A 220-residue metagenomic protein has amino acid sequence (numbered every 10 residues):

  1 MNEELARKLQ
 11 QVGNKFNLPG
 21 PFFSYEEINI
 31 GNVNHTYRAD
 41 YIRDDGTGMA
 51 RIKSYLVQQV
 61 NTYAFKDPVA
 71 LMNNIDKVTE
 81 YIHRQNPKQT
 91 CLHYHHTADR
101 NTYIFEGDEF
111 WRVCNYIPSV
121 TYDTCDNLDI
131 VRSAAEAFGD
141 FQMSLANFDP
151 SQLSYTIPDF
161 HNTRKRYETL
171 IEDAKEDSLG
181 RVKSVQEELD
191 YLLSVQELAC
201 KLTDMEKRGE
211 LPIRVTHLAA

Functional and structural regions predicted by a protein language model:
M1-E26: Juxta-kinase regulatory segment immediately upstream of eukaryotic protein kinase catalytic domains
Q11-V12, H35-R38, N74-Y81: Residue-level detector of alpha-helical secondary structure
S24-E27, N101-Y103: Short amphipathic beta-strand and strand-loop transition segments with alternating hydrophobic
E26, I30, K66-V69, V120-R132 (+1 more regions): ATP-dependent phospho-/nucleotidyl transfer catalytic cores
I28-V33, F105-E106: A short catalytic or substrate-binding loop motif that flags glycine-/basic-rich loops and adjacent residues that bind
N32-I42, G46-V57, Y94, E197-A220: Active-site acidic catalytic loop and adjacent metal/ATP-binding pocket of ATP-dependent phosphoryl transfer enzymes
A50-S151: ATP-binding pocket architecture of kinase catalytic cores
